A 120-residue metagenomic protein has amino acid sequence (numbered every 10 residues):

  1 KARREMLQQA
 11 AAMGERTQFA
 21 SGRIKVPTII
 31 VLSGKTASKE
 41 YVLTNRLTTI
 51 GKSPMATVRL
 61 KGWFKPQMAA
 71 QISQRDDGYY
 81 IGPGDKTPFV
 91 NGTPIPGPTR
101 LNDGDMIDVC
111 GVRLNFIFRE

Functional and structural regions predicted by a protein language model:
K1, V42-G111: Forkhead-associated
K1-W63, L101, E120: Intrinsically disordered, low-complexity acidic Ser/Thr-rich regulatory segments
R16, S38, D76-D77, R113: Generic intrinsically disordered, low-complexity segments enriched for polar/acidic and small residues
L114-E120: Short, Lys/Arg- and Gly-enriched loop/turn segments at beta-strand edges
